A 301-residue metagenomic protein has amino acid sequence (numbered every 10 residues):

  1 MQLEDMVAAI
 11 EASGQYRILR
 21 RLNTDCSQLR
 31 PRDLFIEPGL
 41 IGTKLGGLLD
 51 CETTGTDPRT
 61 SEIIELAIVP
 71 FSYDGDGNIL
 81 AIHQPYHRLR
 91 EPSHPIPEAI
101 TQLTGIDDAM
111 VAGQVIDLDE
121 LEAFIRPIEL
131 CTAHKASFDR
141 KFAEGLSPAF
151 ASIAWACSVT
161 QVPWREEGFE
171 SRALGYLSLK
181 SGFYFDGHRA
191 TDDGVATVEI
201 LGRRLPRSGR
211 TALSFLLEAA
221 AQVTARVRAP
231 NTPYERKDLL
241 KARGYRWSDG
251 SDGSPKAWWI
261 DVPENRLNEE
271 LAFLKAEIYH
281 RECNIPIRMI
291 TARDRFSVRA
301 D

Functional and structural regions predicted by a protein language model:
M1-E37, R203-D301: Acidic two-metal-ion nuclease catalytic site recognized across multiple nuclease folds, prominently DnaQ/RNase D-T
Q2-I153, S171-G187, E277, R281-N284 (+1 more regions): Conserved non-catalytic scaffold segment of RNase H-like nuclease domains
Q114-D119, R189-A196, G250-D261: Short linear loop/turn motifs
I128-L146, W164-N231: Acidic, Mg2+-coordinating catalytic module of metal-dependent nucleases/exonucleases that use a two-metal-ion mechanism
A151-W164: Conserved beta-strand -> loop -> alpha-helix junction used to position metal-binding or nucleic-acid-contacting
